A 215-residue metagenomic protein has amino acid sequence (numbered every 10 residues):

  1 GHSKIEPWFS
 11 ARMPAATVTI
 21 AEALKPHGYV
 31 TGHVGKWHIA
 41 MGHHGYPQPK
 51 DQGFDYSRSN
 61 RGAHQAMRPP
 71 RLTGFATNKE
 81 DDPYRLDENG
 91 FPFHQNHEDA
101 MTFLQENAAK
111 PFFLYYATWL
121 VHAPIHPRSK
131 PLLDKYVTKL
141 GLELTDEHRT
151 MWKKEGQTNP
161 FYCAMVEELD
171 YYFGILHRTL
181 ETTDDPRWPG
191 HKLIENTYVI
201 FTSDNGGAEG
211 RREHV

Functional and structural regions predicted by a protein language model:
G1, L24, F112-A117, Y162-L169 (+3 more regions): Beta-strand elements within well-structured catalytic alpha/beta cores of enzymes that handle phosphate/sulfate esters
H2-Y29, W37-P127, P131, V137 (+1 more regions): Formylglycine-dependent
H33: Extracellular polysaccharide-degrading/modifying enzymes targeting complex plant/algal/animal polysaccharides
H43-G53, P124-P127, R178-V215: Histidine-centered active-site microenvironments of extracellular/periplasmic hydrolases and transferases
D99-E106, I175, T179, T183: A generic secondary-structure signal
Y116-W119, L133-V137, Y171, W188-H191 (+1 more regions): A broad "ordered helical/assembly scaffold" signature
E143-L144, N159, D170-Y172, L176 (+1 more regions): Extended low-complexity acidic/polar segments
